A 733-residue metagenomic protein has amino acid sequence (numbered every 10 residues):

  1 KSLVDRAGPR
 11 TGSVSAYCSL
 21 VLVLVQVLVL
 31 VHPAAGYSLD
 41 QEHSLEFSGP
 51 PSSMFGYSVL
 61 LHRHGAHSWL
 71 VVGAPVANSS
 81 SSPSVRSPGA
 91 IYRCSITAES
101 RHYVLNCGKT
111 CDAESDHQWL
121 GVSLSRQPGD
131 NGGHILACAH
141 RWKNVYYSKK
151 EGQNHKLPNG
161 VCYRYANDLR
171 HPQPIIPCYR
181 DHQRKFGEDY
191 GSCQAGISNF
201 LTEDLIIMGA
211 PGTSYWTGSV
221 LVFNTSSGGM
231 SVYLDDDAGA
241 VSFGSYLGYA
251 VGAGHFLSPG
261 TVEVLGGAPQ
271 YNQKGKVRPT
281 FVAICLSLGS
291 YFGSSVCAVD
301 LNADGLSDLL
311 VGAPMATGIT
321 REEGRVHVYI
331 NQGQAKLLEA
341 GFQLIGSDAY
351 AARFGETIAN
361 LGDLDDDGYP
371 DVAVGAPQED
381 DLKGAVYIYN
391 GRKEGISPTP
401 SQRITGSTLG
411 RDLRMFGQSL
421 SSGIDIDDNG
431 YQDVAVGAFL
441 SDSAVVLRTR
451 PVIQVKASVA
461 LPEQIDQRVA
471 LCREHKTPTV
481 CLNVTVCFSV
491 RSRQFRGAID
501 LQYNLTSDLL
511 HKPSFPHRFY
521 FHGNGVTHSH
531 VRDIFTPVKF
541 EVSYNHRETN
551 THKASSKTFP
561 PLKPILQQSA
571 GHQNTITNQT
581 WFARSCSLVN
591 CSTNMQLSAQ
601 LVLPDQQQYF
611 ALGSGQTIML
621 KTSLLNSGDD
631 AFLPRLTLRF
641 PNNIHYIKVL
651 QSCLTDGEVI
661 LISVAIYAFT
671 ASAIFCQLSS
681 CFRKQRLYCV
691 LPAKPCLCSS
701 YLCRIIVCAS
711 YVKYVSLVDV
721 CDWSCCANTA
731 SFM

Functional and structural regions predicted by a protein language model:
L3-L687, C696-S700, R704-S710, S716 (+2 more regions): Conserved beta-strand/short-helix segments that make up beta-rich extracellular adhesion/recognition modules
